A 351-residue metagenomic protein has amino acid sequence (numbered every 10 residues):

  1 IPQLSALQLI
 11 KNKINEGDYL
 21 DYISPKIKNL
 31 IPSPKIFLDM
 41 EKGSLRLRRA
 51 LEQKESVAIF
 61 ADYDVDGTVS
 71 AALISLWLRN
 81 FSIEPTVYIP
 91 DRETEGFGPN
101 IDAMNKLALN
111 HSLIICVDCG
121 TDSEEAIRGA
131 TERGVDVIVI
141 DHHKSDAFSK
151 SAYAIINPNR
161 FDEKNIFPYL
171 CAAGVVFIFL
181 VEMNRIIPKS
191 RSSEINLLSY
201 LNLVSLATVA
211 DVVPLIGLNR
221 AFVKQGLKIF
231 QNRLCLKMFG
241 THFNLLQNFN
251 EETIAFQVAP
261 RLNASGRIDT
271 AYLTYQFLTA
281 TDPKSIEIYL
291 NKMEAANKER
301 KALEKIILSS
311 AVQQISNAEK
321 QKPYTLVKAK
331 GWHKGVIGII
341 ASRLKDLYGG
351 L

Functional and structural regions predicted by a protein language model:
Q3-L113, R133-G134, S151, R185-L351: Hydrophobic helix-and-loop "lid/oligomerization" segment in the mid-to-C-terminal part of catalytic domains
Y63-G67, C119, H142-H143, P158 (+3 more regions): Generic detector of well-ordered alpha-helical packing
A72, G174-F177: Conserved active-site region of classical short-chain dehydrogenase/reductase
N105, S112-Y169, F177-K189: Active-site cavity-forming subdomains of large catalytic enzyme subunits
L170, G174, I195-L198: Alpha-helix N-cap/helix-start motif at coil-to-helix transitions, marked by capping-box chemistry
